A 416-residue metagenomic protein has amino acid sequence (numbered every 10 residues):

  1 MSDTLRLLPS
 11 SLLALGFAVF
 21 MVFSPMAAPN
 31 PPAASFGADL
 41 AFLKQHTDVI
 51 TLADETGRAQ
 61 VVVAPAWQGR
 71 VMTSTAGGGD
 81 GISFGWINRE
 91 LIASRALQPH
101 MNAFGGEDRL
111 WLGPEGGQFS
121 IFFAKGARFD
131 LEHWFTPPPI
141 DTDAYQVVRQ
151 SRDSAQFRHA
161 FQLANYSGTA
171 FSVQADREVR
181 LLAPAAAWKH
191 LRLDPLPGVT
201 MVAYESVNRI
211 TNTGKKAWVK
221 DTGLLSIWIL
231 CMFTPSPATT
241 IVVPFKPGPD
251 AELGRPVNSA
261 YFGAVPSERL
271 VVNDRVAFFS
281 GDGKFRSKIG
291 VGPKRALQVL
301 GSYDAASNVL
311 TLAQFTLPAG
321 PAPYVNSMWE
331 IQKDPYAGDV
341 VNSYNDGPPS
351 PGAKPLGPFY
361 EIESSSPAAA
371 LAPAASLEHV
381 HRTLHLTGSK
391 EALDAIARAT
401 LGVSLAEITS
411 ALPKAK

Functional and structural regions predicted by a protein language model:
S2-L13: Bacterial N-terminal signal peptides that target proteins for export
S11-S24: Bacterial N-terminal signal peptides
P25-E205, R209, T213-K416: Surface-exposed acidic/polar loop and edge beta-strand patches at domain peripheries
